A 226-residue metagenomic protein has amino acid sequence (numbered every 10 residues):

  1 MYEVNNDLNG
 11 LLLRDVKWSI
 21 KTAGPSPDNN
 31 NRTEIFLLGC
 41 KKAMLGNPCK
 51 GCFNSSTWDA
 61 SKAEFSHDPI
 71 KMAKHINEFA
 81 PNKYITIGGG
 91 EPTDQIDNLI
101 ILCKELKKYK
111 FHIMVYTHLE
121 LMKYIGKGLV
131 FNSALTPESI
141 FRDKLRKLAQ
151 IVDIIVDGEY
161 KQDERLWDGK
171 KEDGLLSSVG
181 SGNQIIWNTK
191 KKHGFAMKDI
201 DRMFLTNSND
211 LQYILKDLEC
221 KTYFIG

Functional and structural regions predicted by a protein language model:
Y2-K71: Canonical Radical SAM [4Fe-4S] cluster-binding loop centered on the CxxxCxxC motif and its immediate flanking residues
W18, K71-K74, D97-K108, D143 (+1 more regions): Alpha-helical scaffolding segments of alpha/beta enzyme cores, especially the outer helices of TIM-barrel or partial
P27-N29, N77-P81, Q150: Flexible, charged surface loops at secondary-structure boundaries
K41, L121, K192-G194: Residues that cap or initiate secondary-structure elements
M44, D94-D97: Residues that form or flank phosphate/diphosphate-binding pockets in enzymes that use nucleotide phosphates
F53-H67, P81-Q95, Y109-F141, L145-D163 (+2 more regions): Core AdoMet radical
I101-L102, P137-F141, D199-I200: Enzymes that process phosphate groups on RNA ends and nucleotide/triphosphate substrates
R165-I225: P-loop/Walker A phosphate-binding loop and immediately adjacent motor/lid segment at beta-alpha junctions
